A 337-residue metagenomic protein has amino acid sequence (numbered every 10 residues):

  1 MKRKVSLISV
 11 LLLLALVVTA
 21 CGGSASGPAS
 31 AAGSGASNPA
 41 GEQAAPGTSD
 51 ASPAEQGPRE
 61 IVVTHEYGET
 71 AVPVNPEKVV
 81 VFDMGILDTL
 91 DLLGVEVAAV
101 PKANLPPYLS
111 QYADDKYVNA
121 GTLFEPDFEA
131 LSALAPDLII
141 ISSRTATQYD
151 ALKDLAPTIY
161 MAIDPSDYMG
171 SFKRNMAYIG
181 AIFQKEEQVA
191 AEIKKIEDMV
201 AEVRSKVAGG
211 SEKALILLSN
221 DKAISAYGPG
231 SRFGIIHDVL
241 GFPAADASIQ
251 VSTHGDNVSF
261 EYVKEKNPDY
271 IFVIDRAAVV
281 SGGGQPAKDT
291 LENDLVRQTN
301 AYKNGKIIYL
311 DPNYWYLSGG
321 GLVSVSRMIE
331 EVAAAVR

Functional and structural regions predicted by a protein language model:
K2-L12, A20-M84, E187-L215, A278-G283 (+3 more regions): Bacterial Sec-exported substrate-binding components of ABC uptake systems
H65-Y67, A120-D127, Q250-S259: Short helix-initiation/N-cap motifs at beta->coil->alpha
P76-E77, D137, A162-S166, Y178-A191 (+1 more regions): Second-shell loop/turn segments in exported
K78, D83-A130: A short, structured surface patch at a secondary-structure boundary
N104-S110, A226-D256: Alpha-helical, coiled-coil/dimerization segments enriched in small aliphatic residues
A135-I141, P157, V263, N267-I271: Proline-aspartate-enriched helix->loop->beta-strand connector
T147, M161-Y178, S211-G234, A278-G284: Extracytoplasmic ligand-binding site segments that recognize negatively charged/polar headgroups
D269-R337: Structured C-terminal subdomain patch of bacterial secreted/periplasmic proteins
